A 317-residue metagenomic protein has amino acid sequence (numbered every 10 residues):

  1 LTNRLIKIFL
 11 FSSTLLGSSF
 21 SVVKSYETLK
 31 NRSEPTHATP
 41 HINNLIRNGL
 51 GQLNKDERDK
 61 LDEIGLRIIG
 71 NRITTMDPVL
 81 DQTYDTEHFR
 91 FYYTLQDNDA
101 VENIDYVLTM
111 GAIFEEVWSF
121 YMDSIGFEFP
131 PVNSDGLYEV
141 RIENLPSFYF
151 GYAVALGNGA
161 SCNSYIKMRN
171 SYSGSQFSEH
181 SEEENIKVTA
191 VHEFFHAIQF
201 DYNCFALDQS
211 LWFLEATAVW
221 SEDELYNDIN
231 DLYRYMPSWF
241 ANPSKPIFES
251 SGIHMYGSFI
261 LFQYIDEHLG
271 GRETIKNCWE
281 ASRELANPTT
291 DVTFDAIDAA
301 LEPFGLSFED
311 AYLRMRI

Functional and structural regions predicted by a protein language model:
T2-F11: Sec-dependent signal peptide recognition, specifically the positively charged N-region followed immediately by
G17-T83: N-terminal low-structure segments adjacent to metalloprotease catalytic domains across cellular compartments
D85-S210, T217, D228-I229: Juxtacatalytic substrate-recognition/specificity segment
V107, S244-G252, W279, R283 (+1 more regions): Active-site rim elements
E143, D208-G252: Post-HExxH zinc-binding segment in Zn-dependent metallohydrolases
A218-S221, F262, N277-W279, M315: Short alpha-helical scaffolding segments that buttress acidic/His motifs in well-ordered protein cores
H254-A296: Contiguous mid-protein beta-loop-alpha structural module that forms a pocket-lining wall or clamp of enzyme active
L285-I317: Beta/coil-rich, acidic/histidine-enriched accessory regions frequently appended to metallopeptidases
